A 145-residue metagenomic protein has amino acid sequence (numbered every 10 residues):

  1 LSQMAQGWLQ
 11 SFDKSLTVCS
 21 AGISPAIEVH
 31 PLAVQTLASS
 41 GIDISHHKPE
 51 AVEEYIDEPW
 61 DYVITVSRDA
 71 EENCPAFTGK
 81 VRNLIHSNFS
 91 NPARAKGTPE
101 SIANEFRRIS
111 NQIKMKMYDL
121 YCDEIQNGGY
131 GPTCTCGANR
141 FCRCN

Functional and structural regions predicted by a protein language model:
L1-E53: Conserved active-site segments centered on acidic
S20, T65, I85-N88: Structural signal for conserved beta-strand scaffold positions within catalytic alpha/beta enzyme cores
A51-Y55, N73-A76: Short amphipathic alpha-helices and their capping/turn segments at secondary-structure boundaries
D57-P59: Alpha-helix C-terminal capping/helix-to-coil transition sites in glycosyltransferase folds
R68-E71: Short glycine-rich anion-binding loops that position phosphate/pyrophosphate groups of nucleotides and phosphorylated
N73-R143: Phosphate-binding/catalytic loops
